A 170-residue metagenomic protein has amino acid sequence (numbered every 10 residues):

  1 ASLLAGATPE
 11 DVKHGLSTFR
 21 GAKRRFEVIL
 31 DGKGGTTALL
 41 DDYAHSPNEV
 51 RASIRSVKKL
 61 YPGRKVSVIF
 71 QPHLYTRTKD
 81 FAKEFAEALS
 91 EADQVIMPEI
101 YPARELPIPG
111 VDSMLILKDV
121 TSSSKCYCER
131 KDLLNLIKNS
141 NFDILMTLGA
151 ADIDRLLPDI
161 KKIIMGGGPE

Functional and structural regions predicted by a protein language model:
A1-E170: ATP-dependent carboxylate-amine ligase
